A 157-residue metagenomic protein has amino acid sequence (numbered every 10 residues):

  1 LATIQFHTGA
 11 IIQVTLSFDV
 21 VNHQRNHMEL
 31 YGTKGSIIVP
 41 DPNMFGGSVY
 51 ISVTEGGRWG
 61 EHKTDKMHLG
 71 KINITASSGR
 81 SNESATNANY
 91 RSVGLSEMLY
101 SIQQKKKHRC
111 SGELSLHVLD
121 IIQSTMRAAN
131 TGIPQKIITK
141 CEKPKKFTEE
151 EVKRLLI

Functional and structural regions predicted by a protein language model:
L1-I11, T15-H23, E113-H117, K143: Rossmann-like dinucleotide-binding domain that binds NAD(P)(H)
F6, E29, K34-E113, I137-K140 (+1 more regions): C-terminal glycine/acidic-rich active-site capping loop/insertion
S17-D19, G35, S124: Short beta-turn/strand-loop junction motif enriched in small, turn-promoting residues
T86, Y90-G94, I122-G132: Stable alpha-helical structural segments in soluble proteins, enriched in small hydrophobic residues
I102, L116, M126-A129: Residues within alpha-helical segments
